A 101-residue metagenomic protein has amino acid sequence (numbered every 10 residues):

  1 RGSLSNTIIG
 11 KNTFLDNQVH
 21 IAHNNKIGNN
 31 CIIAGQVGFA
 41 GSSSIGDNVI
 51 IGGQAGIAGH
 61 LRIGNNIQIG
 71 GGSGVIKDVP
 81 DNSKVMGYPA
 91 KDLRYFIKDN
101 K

Functional and structural regions predicted by a protein language model:
R1-D92: Structural signal for interior beta-strand "rungs" in well-ordered beta-sheet cores of soluble enzyme domains
I97-K101: Long, leucine- and charge-enriched amphipathic alpha-helices that form heptad-repeat coiled-coil/leucine-zipper-like
